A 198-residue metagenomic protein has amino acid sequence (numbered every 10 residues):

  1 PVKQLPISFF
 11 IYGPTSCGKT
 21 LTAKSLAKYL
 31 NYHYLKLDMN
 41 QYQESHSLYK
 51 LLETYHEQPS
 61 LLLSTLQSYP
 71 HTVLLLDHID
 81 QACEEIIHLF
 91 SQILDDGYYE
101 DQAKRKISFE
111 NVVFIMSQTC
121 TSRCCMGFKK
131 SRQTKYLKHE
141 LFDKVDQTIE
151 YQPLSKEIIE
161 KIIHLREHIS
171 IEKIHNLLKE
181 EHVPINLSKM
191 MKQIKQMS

Functional and structural regions predicted by a protein language model:
V2-K3, P14-T15, K28, N40 (+3 more regions): Replace "in large, NTP-powered and nucleic-acid-processing enzymes" with "in large, NTP-powered factors and other
V2-P6, P59-T65, D95-N111, C124-L137: Conserved Walker
L5-L37: Walker A/P-loop
K28-Y29, K135-K144: Short, conserved catalytic or adaptor-binding loops enriched in Gly and charged residues
Y29-Y55: AAA+/P-loop NTPase substrate/partner-engagement loops
L37-Y42, Q118-T119, Q133-K135, D146-E160: Conserved AAA+ ATPase "SRH/arginine-finger" region at the nucleotide-binding site
E44-L48, Q67-D95, V112-V113, T121-G127 (+2 more regions): Conserved AAA+/SF3 P-loop NTPase catalytic/coupling segment centered on the Walker-B
V145-I163, I169-S198: Conserved AAA+ ATPase small/helical "lid" subdomain
